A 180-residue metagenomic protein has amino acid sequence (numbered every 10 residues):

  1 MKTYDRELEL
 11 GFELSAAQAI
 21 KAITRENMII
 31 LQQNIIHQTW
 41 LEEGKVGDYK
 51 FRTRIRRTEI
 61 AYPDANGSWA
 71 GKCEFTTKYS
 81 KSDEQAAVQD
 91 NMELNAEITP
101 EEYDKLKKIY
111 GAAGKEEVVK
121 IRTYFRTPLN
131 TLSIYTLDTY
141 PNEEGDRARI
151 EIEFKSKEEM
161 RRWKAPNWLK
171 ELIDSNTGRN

Functional and structural regions predicted by a protein language model:
M1-N180: Phosphate-end processing signature that detects enzymes handling 5′-triphosphorylated RNA and polyphosphate
